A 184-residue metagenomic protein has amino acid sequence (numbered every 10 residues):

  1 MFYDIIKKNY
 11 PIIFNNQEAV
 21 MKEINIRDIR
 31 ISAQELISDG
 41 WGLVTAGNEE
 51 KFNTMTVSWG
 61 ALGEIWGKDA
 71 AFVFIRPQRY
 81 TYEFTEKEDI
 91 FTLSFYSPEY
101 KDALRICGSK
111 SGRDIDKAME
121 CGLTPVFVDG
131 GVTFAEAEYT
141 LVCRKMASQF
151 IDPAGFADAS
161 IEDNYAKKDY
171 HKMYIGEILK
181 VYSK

Functional and structural regions predicted by a protein language model:
M1-F2, M21: Accessible peptide chain termini
Y3-N16: Short, positively charged and aromatic/hydrophobic N-terminal segments
V20-T56, A61-K184: Active-site-proximal mixed secondary-structure blocks
